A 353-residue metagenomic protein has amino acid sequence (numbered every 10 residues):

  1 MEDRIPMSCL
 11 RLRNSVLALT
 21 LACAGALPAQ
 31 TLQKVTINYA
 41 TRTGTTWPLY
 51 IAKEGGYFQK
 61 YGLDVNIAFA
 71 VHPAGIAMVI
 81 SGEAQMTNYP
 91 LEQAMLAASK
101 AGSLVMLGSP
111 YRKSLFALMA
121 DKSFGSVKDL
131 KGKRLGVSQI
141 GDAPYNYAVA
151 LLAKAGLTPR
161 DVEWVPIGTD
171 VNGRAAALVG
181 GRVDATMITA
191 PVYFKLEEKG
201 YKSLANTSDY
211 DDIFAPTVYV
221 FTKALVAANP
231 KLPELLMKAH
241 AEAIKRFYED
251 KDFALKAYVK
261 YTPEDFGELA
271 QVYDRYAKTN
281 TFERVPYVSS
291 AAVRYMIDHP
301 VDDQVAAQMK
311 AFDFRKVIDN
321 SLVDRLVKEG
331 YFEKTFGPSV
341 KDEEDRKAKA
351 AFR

Functional and structural regions predicted by a protein language model:
D3-V16: Bacterial N-terminal signal peptides that target proteins for export
N14-A26: Bacterial N-terminal signal peptides
Q30-G180, D184-A190, S203-T207, D212-I213 (+1 more regions): Short, glycine-/small- and polar/acidic-enriched structural segments that line small-molecule recognition paths
N66, P73-A74, V165, Q271-K278 (+1 more regions): Short linear loop/turn motifs
E92-Q93, V165, N172-P263: Pocket-lining segment of extracytoplasmic ligand-binding domains
A227-K310: Secondary-structure end/capping motifs
V301-R353: Conserved C-terminal helix/tail region of periplasmic/extracytoplasmic solute-binding proteins
